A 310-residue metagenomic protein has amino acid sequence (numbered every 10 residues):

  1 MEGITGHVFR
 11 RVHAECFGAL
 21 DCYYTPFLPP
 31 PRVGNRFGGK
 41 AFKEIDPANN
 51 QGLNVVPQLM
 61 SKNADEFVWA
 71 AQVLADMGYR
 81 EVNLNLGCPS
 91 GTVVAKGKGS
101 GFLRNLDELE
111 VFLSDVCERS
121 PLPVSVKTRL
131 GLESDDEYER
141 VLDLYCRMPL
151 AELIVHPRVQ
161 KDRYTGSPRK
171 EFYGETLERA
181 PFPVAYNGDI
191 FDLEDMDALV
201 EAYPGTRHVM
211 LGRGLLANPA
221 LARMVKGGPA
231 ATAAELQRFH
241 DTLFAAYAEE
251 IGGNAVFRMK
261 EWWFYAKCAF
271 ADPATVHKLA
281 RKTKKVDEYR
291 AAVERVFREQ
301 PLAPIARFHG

Functional and structural regions predicted by a protein language model:
M1-G310: Flavin-dependent oxidoreductase catalytic cores
